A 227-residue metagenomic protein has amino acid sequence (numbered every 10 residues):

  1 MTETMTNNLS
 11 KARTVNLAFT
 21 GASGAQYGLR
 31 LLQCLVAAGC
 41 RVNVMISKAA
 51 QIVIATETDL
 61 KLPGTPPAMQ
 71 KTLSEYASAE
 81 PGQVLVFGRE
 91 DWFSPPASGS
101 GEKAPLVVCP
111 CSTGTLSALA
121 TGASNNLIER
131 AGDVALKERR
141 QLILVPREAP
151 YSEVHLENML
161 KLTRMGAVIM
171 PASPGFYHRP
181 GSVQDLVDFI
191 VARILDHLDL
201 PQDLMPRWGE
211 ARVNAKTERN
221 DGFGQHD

Functional and structural regions predicted by a protein language model:
T2-L142, P150-D227: A cross-family phosphate/adenosyl-ligand binding-site feature
